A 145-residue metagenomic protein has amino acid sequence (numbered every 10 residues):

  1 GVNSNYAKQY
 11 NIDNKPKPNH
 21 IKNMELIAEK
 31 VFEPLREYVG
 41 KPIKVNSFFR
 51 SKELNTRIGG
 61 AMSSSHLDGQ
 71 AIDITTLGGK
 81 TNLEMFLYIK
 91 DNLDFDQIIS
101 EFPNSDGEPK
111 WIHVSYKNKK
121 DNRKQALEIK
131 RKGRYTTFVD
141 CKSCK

Functional and structural regions predicted by a protein language model:
G1-Y38, R131-K145: Extracytoplasmic cell-surface/polysaccharide-interacting catalytic and binding patches
I27-V31, L54, Q70, T81 (+1 more regions): Amphipathic alpha-helical interface surfaces
F32-G59: Extended, low-complexity, intrinsically disordered C-terminal regulatory tails of eukaryotic serine/threonine kinases
K44-N46, A71-T75, H113-S115: Structural recognition of the beta-strand scaffold that forms the well-ordered cores of secreted hydrolase catalytic
R57-L67, P103-S105: Short, flexible, solvent-exposed loop/turn segments with mixed acidic/basic and small polar residues
M62-L83: Acidic, His- and aromatic-enriched active-site or binding-groove loops in soluble protein domains that engage sugars
T76-K145: Catalytic cores and adjacent binding grooves of peptidoglycan-active enzymes
